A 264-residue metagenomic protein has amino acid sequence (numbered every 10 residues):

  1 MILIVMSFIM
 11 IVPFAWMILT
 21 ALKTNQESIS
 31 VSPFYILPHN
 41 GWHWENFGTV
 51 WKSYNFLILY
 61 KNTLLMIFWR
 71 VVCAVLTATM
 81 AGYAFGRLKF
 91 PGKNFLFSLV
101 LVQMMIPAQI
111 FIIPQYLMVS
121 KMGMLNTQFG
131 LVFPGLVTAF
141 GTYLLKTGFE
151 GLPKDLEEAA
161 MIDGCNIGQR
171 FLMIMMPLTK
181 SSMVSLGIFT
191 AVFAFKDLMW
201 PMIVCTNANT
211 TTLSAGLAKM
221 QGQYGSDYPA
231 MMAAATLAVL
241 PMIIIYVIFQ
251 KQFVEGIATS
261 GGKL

Functional and structural regions predicted by a protein language model:
I2-L264: A structural signal for multi-pass alpha-helical bundles of membrane permease subunits that mediate small-molecule
